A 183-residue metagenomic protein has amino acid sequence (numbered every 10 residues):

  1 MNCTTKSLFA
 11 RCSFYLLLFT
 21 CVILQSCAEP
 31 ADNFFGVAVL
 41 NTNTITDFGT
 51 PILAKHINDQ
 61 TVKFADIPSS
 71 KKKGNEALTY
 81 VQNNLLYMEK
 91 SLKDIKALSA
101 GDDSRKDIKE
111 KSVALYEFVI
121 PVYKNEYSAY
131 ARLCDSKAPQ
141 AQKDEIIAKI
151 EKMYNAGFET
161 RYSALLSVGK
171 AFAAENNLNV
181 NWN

Functional and structural regions predicted by a protein language model:
M1-G36: Bacterial Sec-dependent N-terminal signal peptides
C27-Q82, L178-N183: Immediate post-signal-peptide N-terminus of mature secreted/exported proteins
I45-I52, T79-K90, V113-R132: Amphipathic, heptad-repeat alpha-helices with coiled-coil/zipper character that mediate oligomerization and scaffolding
I52-T61, N84-S99, E126-Y130, L165-G169: Extended amphipathic alpha-helical scaffold segments
T61-D66, A100, D135-A138: Long, low-complexity or tandemly repetitive, helically biased scaffold regions used for multimeric assembly/adhesion
L78-Q82, K106-E117, A141-M153: Short, charged, amphipathic alpha-helical segments
S91-A114, C134: Short, solvent-exposed, charged loop/turn and helix-capping segments that join or cap alpha-helices on peripheral
Y123-N183: A charged, solvent-exposed segment within the mature domains of Sec-exported extracytoplasmic proteins
